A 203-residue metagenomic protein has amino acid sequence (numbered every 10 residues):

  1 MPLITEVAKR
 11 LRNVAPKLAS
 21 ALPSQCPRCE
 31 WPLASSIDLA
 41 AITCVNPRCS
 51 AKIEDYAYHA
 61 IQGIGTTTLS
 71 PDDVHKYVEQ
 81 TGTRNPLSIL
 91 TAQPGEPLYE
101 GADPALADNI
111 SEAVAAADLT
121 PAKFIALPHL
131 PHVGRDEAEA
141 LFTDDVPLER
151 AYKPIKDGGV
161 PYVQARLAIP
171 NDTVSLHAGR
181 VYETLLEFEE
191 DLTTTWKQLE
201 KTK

Functional and structural regions predicted by a protein language model:
T5, L11-V14, A19-K203: Accessory alpha-helical DNA-binding modules that contact the DNA backbone or grooves
